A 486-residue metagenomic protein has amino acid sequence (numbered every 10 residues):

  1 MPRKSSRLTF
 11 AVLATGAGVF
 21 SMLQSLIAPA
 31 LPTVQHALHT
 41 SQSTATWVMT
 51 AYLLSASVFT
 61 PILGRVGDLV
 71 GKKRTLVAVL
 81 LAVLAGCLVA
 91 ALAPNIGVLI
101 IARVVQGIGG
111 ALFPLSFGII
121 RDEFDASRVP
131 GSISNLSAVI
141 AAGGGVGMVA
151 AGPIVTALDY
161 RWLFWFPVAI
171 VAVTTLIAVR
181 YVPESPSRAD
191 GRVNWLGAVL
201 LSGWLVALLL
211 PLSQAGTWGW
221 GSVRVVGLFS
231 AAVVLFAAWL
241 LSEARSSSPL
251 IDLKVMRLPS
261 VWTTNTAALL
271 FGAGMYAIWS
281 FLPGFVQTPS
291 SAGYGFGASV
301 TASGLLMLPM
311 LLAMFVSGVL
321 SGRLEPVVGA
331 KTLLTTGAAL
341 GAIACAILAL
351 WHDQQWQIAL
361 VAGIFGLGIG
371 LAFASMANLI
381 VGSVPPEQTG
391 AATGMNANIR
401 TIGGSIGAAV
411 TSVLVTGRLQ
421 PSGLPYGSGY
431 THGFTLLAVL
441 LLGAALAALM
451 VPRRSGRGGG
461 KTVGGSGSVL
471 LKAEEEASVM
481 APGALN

Functional and structural regions predicted by a protein language model:
S6-L31, T40-Q42, T46-A51, S137 (+5 more regions): 12-transmembrane solute porter fold
T33, P61-R65, L69, P153 (+1 more regions): Membrane-interface helix termini in secondary transporters
A37-H39, G71, L92-G97, L158-D159 (+2 more regions): Helix-breaking motifs and short loop linkers at transmembrane-helix boundaries and internal kinks in secondary membrane
V58-I96: Conserved MFS/SLC helix-loop-helix module at the cytosolic interface between two early adjacent transmembrane helices
R74-V89, V168, T332-A346: Structural signature of the two symmetry-related core transmembrane helices
A82, G86-V89, G97-V105, W356-I364: Paired small-residue
V105-A138: Cytoplasmic helix-loop-helix junction between adjacent transmembrane helices in 12-TM secondary transporters
T156-A268, G272-G274, W279-F281, Y294 (+3 more regions): Hydrophobic transmembrane-helix bundles of small-molecule transporters
